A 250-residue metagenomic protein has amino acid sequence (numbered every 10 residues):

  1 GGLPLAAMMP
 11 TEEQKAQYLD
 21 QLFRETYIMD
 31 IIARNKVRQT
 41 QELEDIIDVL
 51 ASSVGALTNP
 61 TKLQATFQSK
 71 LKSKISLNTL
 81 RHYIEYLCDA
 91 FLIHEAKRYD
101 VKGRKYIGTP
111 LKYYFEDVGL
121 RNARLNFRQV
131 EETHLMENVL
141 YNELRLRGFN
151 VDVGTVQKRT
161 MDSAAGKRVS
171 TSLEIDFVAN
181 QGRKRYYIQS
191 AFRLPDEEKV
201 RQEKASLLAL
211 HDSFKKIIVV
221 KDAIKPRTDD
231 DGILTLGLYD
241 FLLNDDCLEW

Functional and structural regions predicted by a protein language model:
G1, Q17-D20, T40-E44, T61 (+3 more regions): Non-catalytic, well-ordered alpha-helical scaffold segments
G1-L57: Interdomain motor-coupling "hinge/lid" segment immediately C-terminal to the ATP-binding subdomain of NTP-driven enzymes
I31, Q68-T79: Short, positively charged loop/turn segments that connect secondary-structure elements
T40, L57, K74, E197-E198: Loop/helix-junction capping segments adjacent to catalytic residues or to phosphate/diphosphate-binding pockets
D48-S52, Q68, R145: Short, locally clustered residues in the helix-turn-helix/winged-helix DNA-binding domain
A56-F67: Short acidic, hydrophobic short linear motifs in intrinsically disordered regions
T79-W250: A cross-kingdom feature that marks ATP-driven nucleic-acid transaction machinery
